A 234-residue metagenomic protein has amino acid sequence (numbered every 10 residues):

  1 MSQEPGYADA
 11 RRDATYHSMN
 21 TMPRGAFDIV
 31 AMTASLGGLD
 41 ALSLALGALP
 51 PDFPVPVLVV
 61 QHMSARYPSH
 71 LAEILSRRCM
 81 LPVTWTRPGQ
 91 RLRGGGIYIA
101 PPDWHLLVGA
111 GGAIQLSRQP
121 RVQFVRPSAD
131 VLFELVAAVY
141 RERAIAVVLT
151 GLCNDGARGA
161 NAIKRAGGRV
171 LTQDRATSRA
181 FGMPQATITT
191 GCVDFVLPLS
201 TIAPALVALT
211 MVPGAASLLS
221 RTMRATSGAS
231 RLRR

Functional and structural regions predicted by a protein language model:
S2-R234: Conserved acid/base catalytic micro-environments in cytosolic active-site loops
